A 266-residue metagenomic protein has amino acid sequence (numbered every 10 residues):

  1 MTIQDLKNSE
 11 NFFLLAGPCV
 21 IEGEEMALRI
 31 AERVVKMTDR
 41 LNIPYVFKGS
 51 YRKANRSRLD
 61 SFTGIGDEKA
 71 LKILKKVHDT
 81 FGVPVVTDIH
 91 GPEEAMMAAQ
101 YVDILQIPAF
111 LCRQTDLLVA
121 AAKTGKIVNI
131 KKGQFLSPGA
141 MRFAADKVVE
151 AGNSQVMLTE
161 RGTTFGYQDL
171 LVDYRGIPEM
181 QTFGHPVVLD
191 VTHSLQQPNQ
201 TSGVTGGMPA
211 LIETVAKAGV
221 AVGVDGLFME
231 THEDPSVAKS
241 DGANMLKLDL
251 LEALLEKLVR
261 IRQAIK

Functional and structural regions predicted by a protein language model:
M1-L15, K72, Q263-K266: N-terminal amphipathic alpha-helix/helix-capping segment at the start of soluble metabolic enzymes
K7, G125, N129-T231: Catalytic alpha/beta core domains of metabolic enzymes, predominantly
L15, V46-K48, V86, Q106 (+4 more regions): Conserved beta-strand positions in the central sheet of alpha/beta enzyme cores
L15-A27, Y45-D67, T231-G242: Glycine-rich, proline-tolerant flexible connector loops at the mouths of alpha/beta enzymes
V20, Y51-N55, G91-E93, L111 (+4 more regions): Active-site-proximal loop/turn and secondary-structure-junction residues that shape catalytic pockets, frequently
E32-L41, D60-V86, A121-I127, I177-V187 (+2 more regions): Alpha-helix-loop-beta-strand connector modules within alpha/beta enzyme cores
L59-E68, I104-L111, Y167-Y174, L195-V220 (+2 more regions): Active-site-adjacent loop and "lid" segments of alpha/beta metabolic enzymes
I65-G66, T80-E94, D103-D116, I127-P138 (+1 more regions): Catalytic beta/alpha-barrel core
